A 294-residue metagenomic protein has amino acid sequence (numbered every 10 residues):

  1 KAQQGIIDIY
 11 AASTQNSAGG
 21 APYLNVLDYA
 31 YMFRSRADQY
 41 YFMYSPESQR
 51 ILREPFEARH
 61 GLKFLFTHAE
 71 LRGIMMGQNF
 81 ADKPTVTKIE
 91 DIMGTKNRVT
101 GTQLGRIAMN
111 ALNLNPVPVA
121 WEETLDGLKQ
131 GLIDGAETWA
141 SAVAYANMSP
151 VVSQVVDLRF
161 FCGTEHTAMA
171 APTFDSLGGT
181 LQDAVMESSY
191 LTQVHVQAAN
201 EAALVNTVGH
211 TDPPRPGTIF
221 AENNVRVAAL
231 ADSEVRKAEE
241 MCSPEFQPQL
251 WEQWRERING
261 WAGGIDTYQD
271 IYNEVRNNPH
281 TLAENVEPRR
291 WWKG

Functional and structural regions predicted by a protein language model:
K1-Q39, F64-G294: N-terminal secretory/targeting leader peptides
R34-R59, E90-D91: Short, solvent-exposed loop/beta-turn-alpha elements that line the ligand-binding surface or hinge of extracytoplasmic
